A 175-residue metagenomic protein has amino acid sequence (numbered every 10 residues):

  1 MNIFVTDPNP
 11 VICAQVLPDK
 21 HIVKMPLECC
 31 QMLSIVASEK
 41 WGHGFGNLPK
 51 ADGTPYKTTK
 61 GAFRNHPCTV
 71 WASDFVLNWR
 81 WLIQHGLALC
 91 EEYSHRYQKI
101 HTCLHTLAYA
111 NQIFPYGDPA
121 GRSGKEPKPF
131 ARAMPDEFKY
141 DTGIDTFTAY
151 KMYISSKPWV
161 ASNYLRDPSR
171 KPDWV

Functional and structural regions predicted by a protein language model:
M1-N65, T69-V175: Sequence termini and other peripheral, non-core segments
